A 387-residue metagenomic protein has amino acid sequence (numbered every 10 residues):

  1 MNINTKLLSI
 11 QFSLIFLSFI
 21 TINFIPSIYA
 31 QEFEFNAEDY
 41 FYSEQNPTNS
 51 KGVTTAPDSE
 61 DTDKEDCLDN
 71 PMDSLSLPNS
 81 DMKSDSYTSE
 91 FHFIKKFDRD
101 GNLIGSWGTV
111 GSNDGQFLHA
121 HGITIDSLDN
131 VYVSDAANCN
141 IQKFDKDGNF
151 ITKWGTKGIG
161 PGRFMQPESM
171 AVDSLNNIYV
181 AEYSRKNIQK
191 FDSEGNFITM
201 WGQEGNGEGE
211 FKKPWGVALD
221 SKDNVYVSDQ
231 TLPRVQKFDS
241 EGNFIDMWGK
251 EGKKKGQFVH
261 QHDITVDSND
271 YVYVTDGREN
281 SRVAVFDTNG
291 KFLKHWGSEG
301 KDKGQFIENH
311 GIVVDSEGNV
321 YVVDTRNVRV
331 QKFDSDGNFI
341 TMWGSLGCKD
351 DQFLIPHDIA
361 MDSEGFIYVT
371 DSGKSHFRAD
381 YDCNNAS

Functional and structural regions predicted by a protein language model:
M1-N2, S387: Accessible peptide chain termini
N2-S13: Bacterial N-terminal signal peptides that target proteins for export
Q11-N23: Bacterial N-terminal signal peptides
I22-E32: Sec-dependent signal peptide cleavage junction
Q31-S387: Eukaryotic scaffold repeat domains enriched in small/polar residues
